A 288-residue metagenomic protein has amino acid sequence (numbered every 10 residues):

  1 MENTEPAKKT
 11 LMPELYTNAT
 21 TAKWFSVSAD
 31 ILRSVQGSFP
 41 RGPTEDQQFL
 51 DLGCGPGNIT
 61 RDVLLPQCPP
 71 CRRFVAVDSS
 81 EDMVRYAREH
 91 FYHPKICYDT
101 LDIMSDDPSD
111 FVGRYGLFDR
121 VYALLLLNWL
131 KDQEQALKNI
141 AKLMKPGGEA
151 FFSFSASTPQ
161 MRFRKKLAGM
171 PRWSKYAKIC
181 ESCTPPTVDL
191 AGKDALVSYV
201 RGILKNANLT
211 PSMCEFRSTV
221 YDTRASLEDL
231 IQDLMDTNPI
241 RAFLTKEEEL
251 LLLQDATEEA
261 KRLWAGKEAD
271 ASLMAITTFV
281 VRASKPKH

Functional and structural regions predicted by a protein language model:
N3-A29: Class I SAM-dependent methyltransferase Rossmann-like catalytic core, especially the SAM/SAH-binding loop
A22-Q47, R61-P66: Conserved alpha-helix/loop element of class I SAM-dependent methyltransferases that forms part of the SAM/SAH-binding
T44-F111: Class I SAM-dependent methyltransferase SAM/SAH-binding core
N58, A191-H288: Conserved Class I S-adenosyl-L-methionine
S109-V121: A short acidic, Gly/Pro-enriched loop at the edge of an enzyme's catalytic core that lines a small-molecule cofactor
F118-Q133: A short SAM/SAH-binding and catalytic strip from SAM-dependent methyltransferases
L130-K131, M144-P146: Helix-to-beta-strand junctions that scaffold the AdoMet/dcAdoMet cofactor pocket in Class I SAM-dependent enzymes
E134, G147-A225, R241: Conserved catalytic/acceptor-binding region of the Class I
